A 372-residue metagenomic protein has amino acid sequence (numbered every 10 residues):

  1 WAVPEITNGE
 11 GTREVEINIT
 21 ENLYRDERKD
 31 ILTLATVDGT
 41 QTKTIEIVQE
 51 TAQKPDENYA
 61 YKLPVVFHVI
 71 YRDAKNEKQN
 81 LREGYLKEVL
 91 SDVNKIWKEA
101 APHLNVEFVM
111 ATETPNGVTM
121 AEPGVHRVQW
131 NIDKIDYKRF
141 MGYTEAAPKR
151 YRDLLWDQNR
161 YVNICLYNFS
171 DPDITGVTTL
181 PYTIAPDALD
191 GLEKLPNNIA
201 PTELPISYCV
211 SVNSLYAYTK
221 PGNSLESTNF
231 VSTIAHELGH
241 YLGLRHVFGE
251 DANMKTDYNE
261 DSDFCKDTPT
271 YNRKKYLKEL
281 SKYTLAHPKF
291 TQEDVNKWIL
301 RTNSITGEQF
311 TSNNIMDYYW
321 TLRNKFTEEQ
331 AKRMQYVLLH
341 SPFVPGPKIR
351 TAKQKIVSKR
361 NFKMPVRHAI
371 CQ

Functional and structural regions predicted by a protein language model:
W1-E16: Surface-exposed binding patches on compact interaction domains or structured appendages
V15, D26-D38: A short beta-strand micro-motif common to beta-rich folds, especially ectodomain repeats
T20-D26: Short, surface-exposed loop/turn segments at beta-strand-coil junctions that are enriched for proline with nearby
E50-V162, Y167-F169, L339-Q372: Propeptide-to-catalytic entry region of secreted or membrane-anchored zinc metalloproteases
D56-Y61, A100-A101, L154-N159, P201-P205 (+1 more regions): Extracellular/periplasmic catalytic domains that process cell-envelope and extracellular macromolecules
E145-H246: Active-site-proximal segment of zinc-dependent metalloprotease catalytic domains
L215-K325: The catalytic-center signature of Zn2+-dependent metalloproteases
V295-Q372: Extracellular low-complexity, Gly/Ser/Thr-rich intrinsically disordered linkers and protease-sensitive activation/hinge
